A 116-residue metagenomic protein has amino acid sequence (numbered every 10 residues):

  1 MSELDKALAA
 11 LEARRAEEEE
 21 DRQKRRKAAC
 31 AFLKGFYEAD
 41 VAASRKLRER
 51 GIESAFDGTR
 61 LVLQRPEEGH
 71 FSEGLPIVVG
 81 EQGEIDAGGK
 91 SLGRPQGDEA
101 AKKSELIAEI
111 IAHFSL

Functional and structural regions predicted by a protein language model:
M1-R14, P95-L116: Intrinsically disordered, low-complexity regulatory regions enriched in serine/threonine/proline and acidic residues
K6-G51: Contiguous, amphipathic alpha-helical segments that mediate oligomerization or scaffolding in large protein assemblies
A9, K34, R48, V62-Q64 (+2 more regions): Compositionally biased amphipathic helical and low-complexity segments enriched in hydrophobic
E53-G69: Ser/Thr-rich, low-complexity intrinsically disordered terminal regions
Q64-E105, L116: Intrinsically disordered, low-complexity regulatory segments enriched in Ser/Thr/Pro and charged residues
